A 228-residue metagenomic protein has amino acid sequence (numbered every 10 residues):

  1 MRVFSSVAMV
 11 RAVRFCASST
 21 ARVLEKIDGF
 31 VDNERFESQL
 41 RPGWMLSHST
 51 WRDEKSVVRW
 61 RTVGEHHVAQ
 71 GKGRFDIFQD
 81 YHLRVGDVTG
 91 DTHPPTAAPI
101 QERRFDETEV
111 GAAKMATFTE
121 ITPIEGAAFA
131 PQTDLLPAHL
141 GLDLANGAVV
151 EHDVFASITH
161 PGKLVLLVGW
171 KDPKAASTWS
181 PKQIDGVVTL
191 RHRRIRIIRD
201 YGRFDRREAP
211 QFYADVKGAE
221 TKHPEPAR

Functional and structural regions predicted by a protein language model:
M1-W44, E54-R61, F78-R228: Short S/T/G/P-rich N-terminal loop/turn motif that feeds into the first structured element of a domain
T50: Sensory beta-strand/linker motifs that couple input domains to effectors
A69: Conserved short loop/helix modules at catalytic or binding sites in compact beta-alpha or helix-hairpin-helix contexts
R74: A basic- and aromatic-enriched beta-loop-alpha substructure that forms the phosphate/nucleotide- and DNA/RNA-contacting
